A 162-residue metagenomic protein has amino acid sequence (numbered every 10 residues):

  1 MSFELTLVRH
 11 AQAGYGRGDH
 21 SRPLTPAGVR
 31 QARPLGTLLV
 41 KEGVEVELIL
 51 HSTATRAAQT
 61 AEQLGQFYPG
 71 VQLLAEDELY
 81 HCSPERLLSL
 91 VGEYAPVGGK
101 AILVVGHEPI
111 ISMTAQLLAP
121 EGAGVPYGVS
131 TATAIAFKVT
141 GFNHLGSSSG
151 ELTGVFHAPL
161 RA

Functional and structural regions predicted by a protein language model:
S2-S83, V125, V129-T131: Active-site-proximal alpha-helix that buttresses catalytic centers in soluble enzyme cores
H20-P23, Q63-Q66, L88-V91, L117-P120 (+1 more regions): Short, glycine/charged-enriched secondary-structure capping and boundary segments
E42-V44, Y94-K100: Glycine-rich phosphate-binding loop signature in dinucleotide/nucleotide-binding domains
E78-P96: Short phosphate-binding loop-to-helix
G98-A115: A glycine-rich beta-strand to alpha-helix segment that forms a phosphate/ribose-binding loop at ligand/cofactor sites
G122-V155: Domain-level recognition of soluble alpha/beta enzyme cores, biased toward histidine phosphatases/phosphomutases
H157-A162: Short, cationic low-complexity segments
